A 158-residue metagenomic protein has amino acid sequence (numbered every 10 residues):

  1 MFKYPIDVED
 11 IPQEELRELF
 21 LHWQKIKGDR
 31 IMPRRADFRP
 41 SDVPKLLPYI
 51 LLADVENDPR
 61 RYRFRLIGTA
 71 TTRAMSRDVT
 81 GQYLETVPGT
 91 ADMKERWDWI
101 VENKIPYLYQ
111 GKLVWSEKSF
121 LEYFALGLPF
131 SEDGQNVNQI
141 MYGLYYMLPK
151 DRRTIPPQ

Functional and structural regions predicted by a protein language model:
M1-Q158: Intrinsically disordered, low-complexity terminal regulatory regions
